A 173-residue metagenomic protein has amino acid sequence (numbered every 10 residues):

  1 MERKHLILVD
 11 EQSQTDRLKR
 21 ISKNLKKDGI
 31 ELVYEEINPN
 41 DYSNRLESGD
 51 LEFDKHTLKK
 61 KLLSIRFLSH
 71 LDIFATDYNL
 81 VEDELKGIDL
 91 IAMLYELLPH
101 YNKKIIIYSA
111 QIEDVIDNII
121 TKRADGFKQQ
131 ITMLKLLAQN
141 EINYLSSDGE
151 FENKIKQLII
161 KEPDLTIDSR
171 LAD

Functional and structural regions predicted by a protein language model:
E2-N38: Conserved acidic segment of CheY-like receiver
E11-R17, N40-L46, L51-E52, D77-L85 (+1 more regions): Short acidic, S/G/P-rich loop/turn micro-motifs used as interaction or catalytic elements
L18-K27, D117-K128: Short, aromatic/basic amphipathic alpha-helical patches
L32-D41, I105-Y108, L136-L145: A generic structural motif
S48-Y95: Conserved phosphotransfer microenvironments
D72, T132-K135, Q139: Conserved acidic residues
L94-A124: A short, hydrophobic beta-strand element within the central beta-sheet of small alpha/beta folds
G149-D173: C-terminal output/effector regions of signal-responsive regulators
